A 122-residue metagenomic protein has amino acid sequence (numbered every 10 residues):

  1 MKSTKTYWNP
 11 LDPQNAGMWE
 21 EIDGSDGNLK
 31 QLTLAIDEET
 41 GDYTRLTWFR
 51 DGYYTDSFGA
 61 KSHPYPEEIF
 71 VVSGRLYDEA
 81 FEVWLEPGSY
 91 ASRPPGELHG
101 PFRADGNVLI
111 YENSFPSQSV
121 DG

Functional and structural regions predicted by a protein language model:
M1-Y43: A short, N-terminal "cap"/entry segment at the start of jelly-roll beta-barrel domains of the cupin/DSBH fold
G27, L32-H63, E82, P94-E97: Conserved short histidine dyad/triad with adjacent acidic residue
G27, P95-D121: Ligand-binding loop in jelly-roll beta-barrel domains
T44, P66-E68, G106-V108: Short, surface-exposed beta-edge/turn micro-motifs
T47-F49, F70-L76, L109-Y111: Short, well-ordered beta-strand segments in beta-rich or mixed alpha/beta enzyme and ligand-binding folds
S57-E79: Glycine- and acidic-residue-biased ligand/ion/polar-headgroup-sensing regions
